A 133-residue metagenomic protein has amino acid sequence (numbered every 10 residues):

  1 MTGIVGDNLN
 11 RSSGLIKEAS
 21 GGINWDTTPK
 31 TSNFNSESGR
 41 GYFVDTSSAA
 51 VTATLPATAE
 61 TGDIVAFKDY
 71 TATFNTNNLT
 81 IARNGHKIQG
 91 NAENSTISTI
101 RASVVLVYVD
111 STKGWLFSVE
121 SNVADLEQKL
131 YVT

Functional and structural regions predicted by a protein language model:
M1-T2, D7, E93-T96: Parallel beta-helix/beta-solenoid repeats that form elongated, surface-exposed shafts/blades used for receptor binding
I4-A82, G114, Y131-T133: Exposed extracellular interaction/assembly regions and N-terminal maturation sites
G39, N84, T99-S103: Tight coil/turn sites that cap or link beta-strands
Y42-V44, A92-I97: Beta-strand-rich interaction surfaces with strong enrichment in secreted/lumenal proteins
T52, G90, A124-E127: A short local loop/turn or secondary-structure capping micro-motif enriched for an aromatic residue
A82-N91: Short edge-strand/loop segments of extracellular domains
I97-L130: Low-complexity acidic/polar repeat-biased segments
